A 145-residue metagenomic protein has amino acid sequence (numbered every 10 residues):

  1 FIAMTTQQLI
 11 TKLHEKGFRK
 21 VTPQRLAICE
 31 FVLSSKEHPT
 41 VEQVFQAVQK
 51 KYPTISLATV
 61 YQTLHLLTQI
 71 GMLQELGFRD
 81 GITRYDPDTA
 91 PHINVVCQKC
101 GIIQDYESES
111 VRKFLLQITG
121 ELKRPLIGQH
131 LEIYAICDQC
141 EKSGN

Functional and structural regions predicted by a protein language model:
T5-G17: Short, Lys/Arg-enriched N-terminal segment that forms or immediately precedes the first helix of a structured domain
F18-R19, L33-K36, K50-K51: Short helix-capping/hinge SLiMs at alpha-helix to coil transitions
P23, S35-T40: Short capping segments at the starts of secondary-structure elements
L26-F31: Pre-recognition alpha-helix immediately N-terminal to the DNA-recognition helix within helix-turn-helix or winged-helix
Q43-Q49, V60: A short acidic, leucine-rich amphipathic alpha-helix
V60-I70: Basic amphipathic alpha-helical segments that dock to polyanions
I70-E75, R79-N145: Non-DNA-binding regulatory cores of transcription-related proteins, predominantly C-terminal effector-binding
